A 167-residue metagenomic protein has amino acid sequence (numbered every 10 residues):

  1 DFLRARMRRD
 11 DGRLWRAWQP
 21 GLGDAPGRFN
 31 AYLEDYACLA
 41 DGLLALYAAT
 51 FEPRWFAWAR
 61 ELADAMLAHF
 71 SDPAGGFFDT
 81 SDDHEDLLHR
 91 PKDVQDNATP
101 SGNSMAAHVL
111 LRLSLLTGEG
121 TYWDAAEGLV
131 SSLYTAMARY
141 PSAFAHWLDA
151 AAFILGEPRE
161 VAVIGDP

Functional and structural regions predicted by a protein language model:
D1-P167: Glycan-recognition and catalytic cores of secretory/periplasmic carbohydrate-active enzymes
